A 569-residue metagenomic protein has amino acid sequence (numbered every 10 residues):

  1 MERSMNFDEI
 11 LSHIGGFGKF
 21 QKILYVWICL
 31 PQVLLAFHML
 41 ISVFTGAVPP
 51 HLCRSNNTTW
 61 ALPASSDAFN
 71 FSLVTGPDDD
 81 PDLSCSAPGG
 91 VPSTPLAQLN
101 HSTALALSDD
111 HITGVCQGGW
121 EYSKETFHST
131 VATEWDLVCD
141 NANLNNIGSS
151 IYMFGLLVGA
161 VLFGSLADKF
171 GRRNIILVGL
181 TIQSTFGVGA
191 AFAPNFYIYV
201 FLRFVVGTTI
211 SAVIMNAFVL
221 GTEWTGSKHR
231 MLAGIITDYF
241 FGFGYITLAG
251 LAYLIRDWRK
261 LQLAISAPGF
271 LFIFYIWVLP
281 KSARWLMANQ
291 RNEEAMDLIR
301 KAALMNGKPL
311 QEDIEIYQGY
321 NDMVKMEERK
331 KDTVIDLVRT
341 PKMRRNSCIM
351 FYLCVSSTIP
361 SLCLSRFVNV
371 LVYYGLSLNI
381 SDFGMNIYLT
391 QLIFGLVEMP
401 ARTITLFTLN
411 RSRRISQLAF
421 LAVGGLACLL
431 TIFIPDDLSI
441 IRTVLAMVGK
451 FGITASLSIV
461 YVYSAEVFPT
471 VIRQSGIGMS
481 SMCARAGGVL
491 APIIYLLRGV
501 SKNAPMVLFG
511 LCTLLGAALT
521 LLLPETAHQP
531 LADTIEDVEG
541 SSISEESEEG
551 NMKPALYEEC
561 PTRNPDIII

Functional and structural regions predicted by a protein language model:
E2-K22, V74-N143, L304-L378, D382 (+2 more regions): Flexible cytoplasmic loops linking transmembrane helices in multi-pass membrane transporters
C29, N146, L177, M231-D238 (+5 more regions): Conserved glycine-rich helix-kink/hinge and helix-boundary motifs of the Major Facilitator Superfamily
A36, L40, R203, D238 (+3 more regions): C-terminal transmembrane bundle
P49-H111, Q117, L254-E327, G510-E549: Central mid-sequence intracellular linker of multi-pass
K169-G179, M231-L232, R344-N346, F407-A422: Cytoplasmic membrane-interface "Motif A"-like loop-to-helix N-cap segments of 12-TM Major Facilitator Superfamily
G171, F192-Y197, T209, I255 (+1 more regions): Helix-breaking motifs and short loop linkers at transmembrane-helix boundaries and internal kinks in secondary membrane
N174-G189, Y197, Y239, S416-L430: Structural signature of the two symmetry-related core transmembrane helices
F196, L202-Y239, G250: Cytoplasmic helix-loop-helix junction between adjacent transmembrane helices in 12-TM secondary transporters
